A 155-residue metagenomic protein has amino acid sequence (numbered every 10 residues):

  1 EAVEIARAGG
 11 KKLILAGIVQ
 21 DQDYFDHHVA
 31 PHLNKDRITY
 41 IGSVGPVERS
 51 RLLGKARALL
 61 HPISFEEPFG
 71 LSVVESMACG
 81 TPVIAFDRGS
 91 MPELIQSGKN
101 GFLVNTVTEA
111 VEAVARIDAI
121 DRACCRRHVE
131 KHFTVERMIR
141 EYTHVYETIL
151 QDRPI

Functional and structural regions predicted by a protein language model:
L15-G17, D26-R51: Nucleotide-activated donor-binding/catalytic signature segment of Leloir-type glycosyltransferases, i.e., the conserved
V19, S64-E66, P82, G89-S90 (+2 more regions): Flexible glycine-rich beta->alpha loop in the catalytic core of nucleotide-sugar glycosyltransferases
S50, V73-A78, P92-E93, K99: Short alpha-helical segment that forms part of, or immediately flanks, the ligand-binding pocket in carbohydrate-active
R51-A56, Y142: Short alpha-helical donor nucleotide-sugar binding micro-motif in glycosyltransferases
G54-P68, T81: Acidic donor-binding loop of glycosyltransferase active sites
P82-A85, I95: Short hydrophobic beta-strand element within catalytic cores of glycosyltransferases and related nucleotide-activated
P92-R116, R122: Change "using UDP/GDP/dTDP sugars" to "using nucleotide sugars
A119-V135, E141-H144, T148: A short, well-ordered alpha-helix in the C-terminal region of glycosyltransferases
